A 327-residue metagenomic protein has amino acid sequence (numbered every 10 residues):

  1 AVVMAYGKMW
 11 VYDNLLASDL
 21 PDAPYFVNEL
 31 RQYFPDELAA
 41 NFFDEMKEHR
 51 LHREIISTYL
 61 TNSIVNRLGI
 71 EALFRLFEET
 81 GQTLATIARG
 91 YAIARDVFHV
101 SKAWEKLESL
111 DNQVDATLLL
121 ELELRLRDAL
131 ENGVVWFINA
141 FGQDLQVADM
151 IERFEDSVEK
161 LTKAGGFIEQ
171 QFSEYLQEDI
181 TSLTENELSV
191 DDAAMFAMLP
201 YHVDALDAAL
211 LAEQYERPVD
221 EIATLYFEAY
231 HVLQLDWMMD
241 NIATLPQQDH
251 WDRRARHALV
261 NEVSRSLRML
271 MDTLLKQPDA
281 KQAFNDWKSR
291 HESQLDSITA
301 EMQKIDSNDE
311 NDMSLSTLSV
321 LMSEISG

Functional and structural regions predicted by a protein language model:
A1-G327: Ligand/cofactor-recognition surfaces for anionic moieties
